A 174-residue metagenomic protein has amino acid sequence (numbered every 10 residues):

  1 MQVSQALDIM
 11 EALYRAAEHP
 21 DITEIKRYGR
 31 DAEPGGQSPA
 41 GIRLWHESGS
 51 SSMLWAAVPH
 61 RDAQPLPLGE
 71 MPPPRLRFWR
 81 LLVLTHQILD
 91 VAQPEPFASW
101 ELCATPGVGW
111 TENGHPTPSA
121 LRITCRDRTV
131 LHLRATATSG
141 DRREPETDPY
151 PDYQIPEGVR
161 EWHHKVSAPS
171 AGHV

Functional and structural regions predicted by a protein language model:
M1-G29, S48, L54-W110, S139-V174: Intrinsic disorder/low-complexity detector
I25-S51, V108-R128: Amphipathic, interaction-prone secondary-structure segments
A57, R126, T136: Structured beta-strand/turn binding interfaces of compact recognition modules in eukaryotic regulators
L133: Conserved catalytic cores of phosphodiester-cleaving nucleases, focusing on short active-site segments
